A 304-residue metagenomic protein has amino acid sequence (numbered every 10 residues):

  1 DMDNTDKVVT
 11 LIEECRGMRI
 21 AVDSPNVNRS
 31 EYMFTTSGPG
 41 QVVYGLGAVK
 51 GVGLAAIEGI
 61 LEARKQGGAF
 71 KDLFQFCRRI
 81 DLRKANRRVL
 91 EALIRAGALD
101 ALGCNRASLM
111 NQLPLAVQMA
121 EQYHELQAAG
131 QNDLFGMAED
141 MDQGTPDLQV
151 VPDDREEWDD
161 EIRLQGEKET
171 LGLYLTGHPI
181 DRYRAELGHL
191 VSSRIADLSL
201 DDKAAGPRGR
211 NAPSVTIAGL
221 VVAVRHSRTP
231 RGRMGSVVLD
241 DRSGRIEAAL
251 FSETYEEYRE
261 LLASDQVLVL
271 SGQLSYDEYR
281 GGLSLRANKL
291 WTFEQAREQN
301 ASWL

Functional and structural regions predicted by a protein language model:
D1-L304: Noncatalytic, beta-rich nucleic-acid-contacting surfaces in large DNA/RNA-processing enzymes
